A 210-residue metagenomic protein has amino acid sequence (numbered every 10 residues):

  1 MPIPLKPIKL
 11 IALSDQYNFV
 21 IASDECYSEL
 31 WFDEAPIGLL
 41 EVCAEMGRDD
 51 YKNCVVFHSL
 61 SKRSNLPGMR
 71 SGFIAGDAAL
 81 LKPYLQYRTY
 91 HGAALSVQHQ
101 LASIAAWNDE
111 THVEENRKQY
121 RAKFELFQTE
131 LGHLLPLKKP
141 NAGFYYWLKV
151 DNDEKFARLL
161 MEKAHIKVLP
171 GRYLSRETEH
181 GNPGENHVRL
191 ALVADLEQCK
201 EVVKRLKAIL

Functional and structural regions predicted by a protein language model:
M1-L210: PLP-dependent class I/II
